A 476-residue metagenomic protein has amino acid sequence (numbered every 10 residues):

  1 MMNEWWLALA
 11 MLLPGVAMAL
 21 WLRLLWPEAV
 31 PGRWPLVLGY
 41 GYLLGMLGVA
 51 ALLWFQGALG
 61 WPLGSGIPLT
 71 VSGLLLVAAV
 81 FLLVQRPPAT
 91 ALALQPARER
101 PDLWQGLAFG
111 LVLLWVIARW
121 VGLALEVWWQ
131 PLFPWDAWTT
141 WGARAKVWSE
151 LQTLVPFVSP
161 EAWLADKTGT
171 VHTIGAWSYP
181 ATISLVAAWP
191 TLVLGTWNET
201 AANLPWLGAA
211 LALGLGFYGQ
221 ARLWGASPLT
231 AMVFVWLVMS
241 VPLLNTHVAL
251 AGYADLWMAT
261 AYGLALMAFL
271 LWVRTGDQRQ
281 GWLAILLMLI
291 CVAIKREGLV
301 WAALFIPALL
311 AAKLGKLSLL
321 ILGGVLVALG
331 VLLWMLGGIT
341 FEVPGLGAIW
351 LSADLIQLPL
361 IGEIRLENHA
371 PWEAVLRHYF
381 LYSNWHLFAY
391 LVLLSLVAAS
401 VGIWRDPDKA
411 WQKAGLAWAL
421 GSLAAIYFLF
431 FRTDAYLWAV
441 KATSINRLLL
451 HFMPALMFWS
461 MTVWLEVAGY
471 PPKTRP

Functional and structural regions predicted by a protein language model:
M1-E99: Membrane-embedded, hydrophobic transmembrane alpha-helices
P14-L22, A212, G216, W257-R274 (+2 more regions): Specific aromatic-rich, kink-prone transmembrane helix
G32, L36-V37, W197, F217-S240: Transmembrane-helix signature of polytopic, membrane-embedded enzymes that assemble or transfer cell-envelope glycans
L63-L123, S400-A417, K473-P476: Start-transfer (signal-anchor) and selected internal transmembrane alpha helices of multi-pass inner/ER membrane
L75-Q85, A201-W224, L264: Transmembrane-helix motifs of polytopic, lipid-linked glycan transferases
E99-L103, R222-T230, T275-Q280, G315-I321 (+1 more regions): Membrane-interface helix-loop-helix junctions at transmembrane boundaries of multi-pass membrane enzymes, predominantly
A188, A210-A221, L310, A374-L416 (+2 more regions): Hydrophobic, aromatic-rich transmembrane alpha-helices and their immediate juxtamembrane boundary segments
F234-V235, H247, A268-F269, Q280-R296 (+1 more regions): Membrane-interface alpha helices of multi-pass inner-membrane proteins
